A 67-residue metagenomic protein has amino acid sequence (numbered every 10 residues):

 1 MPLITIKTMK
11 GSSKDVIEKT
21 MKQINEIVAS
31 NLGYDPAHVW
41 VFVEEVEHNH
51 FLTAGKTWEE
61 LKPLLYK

Functional and structural regions predicted by a protein language model:
P2-K67: A domain-level signal for the structural core that forms small-molecule/cofactor-binding pockets and catalytic centers
